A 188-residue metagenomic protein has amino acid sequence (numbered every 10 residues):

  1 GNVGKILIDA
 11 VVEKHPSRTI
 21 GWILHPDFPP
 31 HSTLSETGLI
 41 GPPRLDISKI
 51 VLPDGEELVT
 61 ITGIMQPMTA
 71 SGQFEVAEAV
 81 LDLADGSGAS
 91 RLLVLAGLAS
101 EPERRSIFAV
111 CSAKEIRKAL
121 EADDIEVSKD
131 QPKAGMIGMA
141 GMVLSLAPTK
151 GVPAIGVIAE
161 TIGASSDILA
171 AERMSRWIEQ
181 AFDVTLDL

Functional and structural regions predicted by a protein language model:
G1-M65: N-terminal short beta-loop-beta anion/metal-coordinating cradle
L7-K14, A77-A79, E172-R176: Short, solvent-exposed amphipathic alpha-helical segments in soluble enzyme and RNA/protein-processing domains
G21-I23, V184-L188: Flexible, glycine/charged-enriched surface loops at secondary-structure junctions
I61-T62, V94-A96, I158-E160: Short beta-strand segments
M65-A70, D130: Surface-exposed cleft-lining segments at the edges of enzyme active sites
M68-K118: Internal, conserved structured core segments that host functional sites
A79-L92, P148-P153, Q180-L186: Secondary-structure boundary elements
S100-A181: Catalytic cores of processing enzymes, dominated by hydrolases/peptidases, characterized by acidic/His-rich
